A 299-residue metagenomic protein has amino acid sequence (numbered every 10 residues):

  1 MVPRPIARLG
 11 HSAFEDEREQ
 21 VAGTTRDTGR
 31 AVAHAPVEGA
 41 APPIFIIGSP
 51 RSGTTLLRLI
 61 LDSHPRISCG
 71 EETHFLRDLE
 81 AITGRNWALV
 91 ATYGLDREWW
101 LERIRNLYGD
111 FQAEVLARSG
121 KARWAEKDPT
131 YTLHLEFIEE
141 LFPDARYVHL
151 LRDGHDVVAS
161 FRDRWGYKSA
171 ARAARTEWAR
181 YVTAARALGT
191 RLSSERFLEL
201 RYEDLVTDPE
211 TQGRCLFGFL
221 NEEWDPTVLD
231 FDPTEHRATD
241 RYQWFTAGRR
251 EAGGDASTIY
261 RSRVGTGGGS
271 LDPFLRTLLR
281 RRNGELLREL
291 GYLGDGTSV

Functional and structural regions predicted by a protein language model:
M1-G109, R118, E235-Y242: PAPS-dependent sulfotransferase catalytic core
M1-I44, W165, V182, R186-T190 (+1 more regions): PAPS-dependent sulfotransferases, especially Golgi type II membrane carbohydrate sulfotransferases
R30-A33, T54, G109-A113, H134-E136 (+1 more regions): A generic local structural motif
F45, L56, R146, R201 (+1 more regions): Amphipathic alpha-helical recognition patches that constitute DNA-binding helices
R58, Y108, Q112, L135 (+2 more regions): Generic structural marker for isolated residues within well-ordered, non-membrane alpha-helices of soluble domains
S63, A81-G84, A88, R118-D230 (+2 more regions): PAPS-dependent sulfotransferase catalytic domain
G70-E71, V148, P226, G296: A generic structural-conservation signal
